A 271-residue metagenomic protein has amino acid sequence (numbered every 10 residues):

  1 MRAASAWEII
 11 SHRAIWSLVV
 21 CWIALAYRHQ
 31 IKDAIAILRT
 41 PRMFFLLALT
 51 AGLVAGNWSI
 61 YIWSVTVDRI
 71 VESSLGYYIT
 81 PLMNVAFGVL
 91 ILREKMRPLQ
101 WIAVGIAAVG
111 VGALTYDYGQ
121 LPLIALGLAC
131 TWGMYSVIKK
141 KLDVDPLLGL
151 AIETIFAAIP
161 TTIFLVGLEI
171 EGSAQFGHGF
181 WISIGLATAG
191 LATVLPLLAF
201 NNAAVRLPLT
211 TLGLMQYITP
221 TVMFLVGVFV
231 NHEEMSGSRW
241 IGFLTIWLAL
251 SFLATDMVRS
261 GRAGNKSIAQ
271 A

Functional and structural regions predicted by a protein language model:
M1-E8, G105, V109-K141, S183 (+2 more regions): Glycine-/small-residue-enriched transmembrane alpha-helix faces in small-molecule transporters and effluxers
M1-L18, E72, M134-A157: Juxtamembrane helix-loop-helix junctions in multi-pass membrane proteins
A14, Y217-A271: C-terminal-most transmembrane helix of multi-pass membrane proteins
L18-A48, P98, L150, I155-L186 (+2 more regions): Membrane-interface interhelical linkers
A48-V67, G127-I138, E171-T211, V226-G227 (+1 more regions): Hydrophobic alpha-helical transmembrane segments of multi-pass membrane transport proteins, especially secondary
W63, T80-L99, T221-W240: C-terminal transmembrane-helix exit sites in multi-pass transporters
L75-I79, P146-F156, V194-F229: Helix-helix packing/entry segments at the starts of transmembrane helices
M96-T115, L126-L128, S238-M257: Hydrophobic transmembrane alpha-helices of multi-pass small-molecule transport proteins
